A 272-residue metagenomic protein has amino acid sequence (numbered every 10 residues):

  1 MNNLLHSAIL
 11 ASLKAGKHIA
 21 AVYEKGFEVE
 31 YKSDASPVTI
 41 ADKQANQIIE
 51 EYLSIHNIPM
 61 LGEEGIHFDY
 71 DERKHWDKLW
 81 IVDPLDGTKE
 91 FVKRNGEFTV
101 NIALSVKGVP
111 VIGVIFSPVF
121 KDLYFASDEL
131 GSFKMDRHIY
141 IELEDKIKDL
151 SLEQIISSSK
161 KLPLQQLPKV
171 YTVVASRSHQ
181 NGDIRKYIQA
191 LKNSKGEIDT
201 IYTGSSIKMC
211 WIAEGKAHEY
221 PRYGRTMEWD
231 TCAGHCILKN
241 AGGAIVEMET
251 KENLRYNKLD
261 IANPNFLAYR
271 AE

Functional and structural regions predicted by a protein language model:
M1-L85, V106, I155, K186-Q189 (+2 more regions): N-terminal subdomain of lithium-sensitive/metallo-dependent phosphomonoesterases centered on the IMPase/IPPase/PAP
M1-S12, G16-K17, S151, R185-S194 (+2 more regions): Oxyanion/phosphate-interacting regions
I19, D42, L53, T88 (+5 more regions): Residue-level signal for inorganic ion chemistry
K43, G65, S178-H179, R225: Short, surface-exposed acidic/glycine-rich loop or hinge patches that mediate macromolecular interfaces
I58, D77-L79, V111, Y171 (+1 more regions): Conserved acidic residues
E72-K74, V92-G96, A126, L259: Short glycine/proline-enriched turns and hinge-like loops at secondary-structure junctions
W76-P118: Glycine-rich active-site/cofactor-binding loop and its immediate structural neighborhood
A103-M209, N253-E272: Acidic beta-strand-loop-alpha-helix segment within the catalytic core of divalent metal-dependent phosphate-processing
